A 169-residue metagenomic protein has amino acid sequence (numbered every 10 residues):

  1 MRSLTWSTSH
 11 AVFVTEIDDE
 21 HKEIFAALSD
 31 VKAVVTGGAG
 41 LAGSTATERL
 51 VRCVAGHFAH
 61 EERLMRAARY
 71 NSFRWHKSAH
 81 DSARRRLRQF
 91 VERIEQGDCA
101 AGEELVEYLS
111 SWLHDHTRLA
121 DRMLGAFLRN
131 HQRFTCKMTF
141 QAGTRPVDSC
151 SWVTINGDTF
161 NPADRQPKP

Functional and structural regions predicted by a protein language model:
M1-P169: Small-residue-biased structural context
